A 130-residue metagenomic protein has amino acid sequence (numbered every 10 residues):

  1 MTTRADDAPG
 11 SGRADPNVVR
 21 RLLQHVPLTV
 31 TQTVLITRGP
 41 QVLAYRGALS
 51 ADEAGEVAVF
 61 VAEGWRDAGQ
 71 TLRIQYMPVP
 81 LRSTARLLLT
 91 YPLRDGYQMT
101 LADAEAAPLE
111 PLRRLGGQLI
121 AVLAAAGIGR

Functional and structural regions predicted by a protein language model:
M1-T33, T37-R38, V42-R130: Non-catalytic interaction/Regulatory regions outside core domains
